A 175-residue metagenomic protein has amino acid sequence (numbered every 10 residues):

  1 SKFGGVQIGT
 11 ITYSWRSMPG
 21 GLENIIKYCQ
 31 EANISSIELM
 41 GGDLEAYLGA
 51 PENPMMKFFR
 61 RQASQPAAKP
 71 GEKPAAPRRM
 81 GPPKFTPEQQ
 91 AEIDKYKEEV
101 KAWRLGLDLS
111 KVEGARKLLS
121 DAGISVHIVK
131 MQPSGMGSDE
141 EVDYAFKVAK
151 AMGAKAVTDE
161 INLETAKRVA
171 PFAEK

Functional and structural regions predicted by a protein language model:
S1-A156, I161-K175: N-terminal pre-domain/capping segments
